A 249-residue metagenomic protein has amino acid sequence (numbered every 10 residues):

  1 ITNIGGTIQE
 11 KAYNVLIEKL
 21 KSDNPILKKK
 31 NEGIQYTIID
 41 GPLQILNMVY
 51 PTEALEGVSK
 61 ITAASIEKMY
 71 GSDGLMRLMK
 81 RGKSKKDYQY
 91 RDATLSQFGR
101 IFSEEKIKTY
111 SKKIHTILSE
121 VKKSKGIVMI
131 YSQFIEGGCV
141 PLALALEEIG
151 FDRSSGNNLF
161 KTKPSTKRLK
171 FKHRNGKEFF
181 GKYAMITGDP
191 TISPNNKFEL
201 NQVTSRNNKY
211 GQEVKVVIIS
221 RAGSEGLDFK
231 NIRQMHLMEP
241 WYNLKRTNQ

Functional and structural regions predicted by a protein language model:
I1-N231: Helicase motor interdomain insertion/brace
R221-Q249: Conserved RecA-like helicase motor core of SF1/SF2 enzymes
